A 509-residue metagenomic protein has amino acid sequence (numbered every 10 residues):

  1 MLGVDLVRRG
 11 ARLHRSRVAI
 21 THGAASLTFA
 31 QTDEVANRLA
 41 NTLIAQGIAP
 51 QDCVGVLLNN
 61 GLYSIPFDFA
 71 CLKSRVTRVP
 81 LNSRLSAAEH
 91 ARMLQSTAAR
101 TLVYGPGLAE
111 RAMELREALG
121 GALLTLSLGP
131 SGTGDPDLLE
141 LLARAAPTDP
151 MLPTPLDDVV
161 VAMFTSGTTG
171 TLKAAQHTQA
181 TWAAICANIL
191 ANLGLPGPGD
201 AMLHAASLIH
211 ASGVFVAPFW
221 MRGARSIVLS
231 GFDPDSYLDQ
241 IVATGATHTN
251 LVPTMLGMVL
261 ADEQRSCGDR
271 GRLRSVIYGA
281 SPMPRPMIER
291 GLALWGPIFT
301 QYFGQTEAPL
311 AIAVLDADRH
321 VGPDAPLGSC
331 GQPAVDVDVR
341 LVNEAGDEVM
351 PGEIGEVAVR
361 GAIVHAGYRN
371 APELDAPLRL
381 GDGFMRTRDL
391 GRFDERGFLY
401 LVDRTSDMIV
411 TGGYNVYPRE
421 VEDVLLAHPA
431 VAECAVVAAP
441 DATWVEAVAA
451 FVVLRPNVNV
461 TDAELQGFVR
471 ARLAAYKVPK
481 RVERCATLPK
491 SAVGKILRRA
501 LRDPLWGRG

Functional and structural regions predicted by a protein language model:
M1, R15-S16, S127-G132, A145-F164 (+3 more regions): Conserved pre-ATP/AMP-binding loop-to-beta segment of ANL
R8, S16-G61, I65-F69, S86-A91 (+2 more regions): Conserved AMP-binding/adenylate-forming core of the ANL superfamily
R9, A45-Q46, K73-E140, P456-V458 (+1 more regions): Structural core segment of the AMP-binding/adenylate-forming
T28-A30, V160-A184: Conserved AMP-binding A3 loop
L85, L102-Y104, T249, G361 (+7 more regions): AMP-binding/adenylate-forming catalytic core of the ANL superfamily
A183-A201, I209-H248, D262: Conserved AMP-binding/adenylation subdomain of ANL enzymes
M221, A246-L251, L260-D324, D338: Gly/Ser/Thr-rich phosphate-binding loop
Q332-D336, A345-L378, V416: Conserved ATP/PPi-binding loop(s) of AMP-dependent carboxylate-activating enzymes
